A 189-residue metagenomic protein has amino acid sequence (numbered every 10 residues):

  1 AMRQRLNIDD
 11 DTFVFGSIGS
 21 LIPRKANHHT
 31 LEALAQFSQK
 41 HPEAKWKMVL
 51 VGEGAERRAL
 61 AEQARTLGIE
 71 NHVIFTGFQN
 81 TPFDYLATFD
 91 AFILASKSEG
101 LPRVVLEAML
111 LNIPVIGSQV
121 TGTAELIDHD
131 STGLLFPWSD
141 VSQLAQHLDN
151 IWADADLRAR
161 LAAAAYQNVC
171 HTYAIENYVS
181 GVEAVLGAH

Functional and structural regions predicted by a protein language model:
Q4, Q143, N150, L157-H171 (+1 more regions): A short, well-ordered alpha-helix in the C-terminal region of glycosyltransferases
F13, S17-Q39, A44, M48 (+4 more regions): A conserved mid-protein helix/loop that constitutes part of the nucleotide-sugar donor-binding site
A61-G77: Nucleotide-activated donor-binding/catalytic signature segment of Leloir-type glycosyltransferases, i.e., the conserved
F78, K97: Aromatic "clamp/platform" in nucleotide-sugar-dependent glycosyltransferases that forms part of the donor/acceptor
P82, P102-V105, T123: Short glycine/serine-rich donor-binding loops of glycosyltransferases
D90, N112: A short alpha->beta transition loop at the rim of the catalytic pocket in nucleotide-sugar-dependent
P114-G117, I127: Short hydrophobic beta-strand element within catalytic cores of glycosyltransferases and related nucleotide-activated
D128-D130, L134-V141, N150-A155: Conserved acidic donor-binding segment of nucleotide-sugar-dependent glycosyltransferases
